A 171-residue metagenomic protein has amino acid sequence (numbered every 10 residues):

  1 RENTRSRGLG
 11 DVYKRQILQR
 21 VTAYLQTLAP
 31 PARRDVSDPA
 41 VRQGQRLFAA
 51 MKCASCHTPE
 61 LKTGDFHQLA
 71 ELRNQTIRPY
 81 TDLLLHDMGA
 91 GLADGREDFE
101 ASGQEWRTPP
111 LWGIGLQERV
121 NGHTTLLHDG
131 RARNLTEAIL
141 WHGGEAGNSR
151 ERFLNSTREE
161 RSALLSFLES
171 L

Functional and structural regions predicted by a protein language model:
E2-Y13: Single conserved hydrophobic/aromatic residue that forms the stacking wall/gate of nucleotide- or nucleobase-binding
R15-Q16, E105, D129, R133 (+1 more regions): Soluble non-cytosolic domains of exported or imported proteins
Q16, R20, P39, Q43 (+3 more regions): Extracytoplasmic/secreted proteins, especially bacterial periplasmic and envelope-associated proteins
Q26, P30-R131, E137-L140: Short glycine/threonine-rich turn/loop motifs
H57, L168-E169: Protein kinase-like catalytic domain
L126, E151-R158, S162-S166: Long, low-charge, small-residue-enriched segments that form tightly packed helices used for assembly/packing
